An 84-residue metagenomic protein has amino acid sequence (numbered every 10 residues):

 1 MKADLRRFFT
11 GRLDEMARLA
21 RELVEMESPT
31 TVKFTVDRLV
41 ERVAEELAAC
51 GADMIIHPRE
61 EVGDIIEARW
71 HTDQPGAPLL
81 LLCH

Functional and structural regions predicted by a protein language model:
K2-H84: Acidic/His- and Gly-rich active-site-bordering loop/insert found across diverse amide/peptide-bond hydrolases
